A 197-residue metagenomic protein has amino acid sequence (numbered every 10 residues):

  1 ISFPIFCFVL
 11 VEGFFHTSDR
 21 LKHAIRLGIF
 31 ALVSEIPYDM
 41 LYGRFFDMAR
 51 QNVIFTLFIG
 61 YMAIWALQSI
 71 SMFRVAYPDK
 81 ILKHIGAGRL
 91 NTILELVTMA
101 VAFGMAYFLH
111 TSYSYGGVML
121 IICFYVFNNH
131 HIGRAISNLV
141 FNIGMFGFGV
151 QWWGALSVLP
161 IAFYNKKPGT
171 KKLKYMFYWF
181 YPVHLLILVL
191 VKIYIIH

Functional and structural regions predicted by a protein language model:
I1-H197: Alpha-helical transmembrane segments and their immediate juxtamembrane cytosolic regions
